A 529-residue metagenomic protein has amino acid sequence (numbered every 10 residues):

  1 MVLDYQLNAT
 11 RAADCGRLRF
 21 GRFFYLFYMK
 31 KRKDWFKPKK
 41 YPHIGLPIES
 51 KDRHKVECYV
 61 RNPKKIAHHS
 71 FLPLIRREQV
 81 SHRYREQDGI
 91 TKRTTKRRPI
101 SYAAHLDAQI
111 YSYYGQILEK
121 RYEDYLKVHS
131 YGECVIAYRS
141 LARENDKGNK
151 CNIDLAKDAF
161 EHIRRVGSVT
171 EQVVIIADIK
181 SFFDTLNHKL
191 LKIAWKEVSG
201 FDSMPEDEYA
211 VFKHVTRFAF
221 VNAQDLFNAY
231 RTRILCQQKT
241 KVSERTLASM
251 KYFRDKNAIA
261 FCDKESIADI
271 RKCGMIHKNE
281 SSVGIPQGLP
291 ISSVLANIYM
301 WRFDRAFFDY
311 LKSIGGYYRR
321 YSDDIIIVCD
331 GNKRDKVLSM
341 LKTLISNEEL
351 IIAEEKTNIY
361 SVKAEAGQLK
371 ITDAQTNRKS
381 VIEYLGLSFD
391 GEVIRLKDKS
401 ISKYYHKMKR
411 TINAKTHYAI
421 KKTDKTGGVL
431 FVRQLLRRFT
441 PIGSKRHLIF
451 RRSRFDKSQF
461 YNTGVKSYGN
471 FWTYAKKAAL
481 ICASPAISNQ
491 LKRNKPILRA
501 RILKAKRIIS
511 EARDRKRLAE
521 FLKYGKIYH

Functional and structural regions predicted by a protein language model:
D4-N8: Short linear segments in intrinsically disordered or otherwise low-structure-confidence regions
T10-A12, R17, R22-M250, H277-N279 (+1 more regions): Conserved two-metal-ion catalytic palm core of "right-hand" nucleic acid polymerases, unifying RNA-dependent RNA
A104, A108, S112-Y114, R121 (+5 more regions): Right-hand nucleic-acid polymerase module
V128, K150-C151, A159-F160, I176-I179 (+6 more regions): Basic nucleic-acid-binding interfaces
V169-S322, I326-M340, K379-V381, K421: Conserved polymerase palm-domain catalytic core
S199-S203, L344-I351: A common structural junction motif
K213-A229, T357-A374: Short, conserved secondary-structure transition motifs
